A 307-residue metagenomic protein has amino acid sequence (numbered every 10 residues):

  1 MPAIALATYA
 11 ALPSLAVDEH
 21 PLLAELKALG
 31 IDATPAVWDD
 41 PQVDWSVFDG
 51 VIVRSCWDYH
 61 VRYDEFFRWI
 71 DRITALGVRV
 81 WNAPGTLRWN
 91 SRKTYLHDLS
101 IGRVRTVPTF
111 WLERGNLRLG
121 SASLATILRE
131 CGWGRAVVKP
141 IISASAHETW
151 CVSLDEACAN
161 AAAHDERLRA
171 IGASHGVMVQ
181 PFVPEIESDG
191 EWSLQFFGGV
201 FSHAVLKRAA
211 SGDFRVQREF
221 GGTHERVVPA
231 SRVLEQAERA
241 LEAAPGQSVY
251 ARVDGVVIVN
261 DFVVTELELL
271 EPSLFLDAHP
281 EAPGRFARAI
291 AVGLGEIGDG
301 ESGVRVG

Functional and structural regions predicted by a protein language model:
P2-T8, I70, T74-A75, G85-D189 (+1 more regions): Active-site nucleotide/adenylate-binding loops and adjacent lid/helix of ATP-dependent enzymes
A10-L117: Conserved N-proximal alpha/beta basic substrate-recognition cap immediately N-terminal to, or forming the N-lobe
V17, C151, D277-P280: Short, solvent-exposed loop/turn segments at secondary-structure boundaries
S46, V104, C131, F262-T265: Structured loop/turn residues at beta-strand edges in well-structured enzyme cores
C56, I141, F182-V183, Q195-F197 (+2 more regions): Anionic group-transfer/hydrolysis microenvironments
W57, A146, A210-G212, E268-A278: Glycine-rich phosphate/pyrophosphate-binding beta-alpha loops
S145-L241, P245, V256: Phosphate-binding site of ATP-dependent enzymes
V200, S231-G307: ATP-dependent carboxylate activation and anion-phosphoryl transfer catalytic cores that bind Mg-ATP to form
